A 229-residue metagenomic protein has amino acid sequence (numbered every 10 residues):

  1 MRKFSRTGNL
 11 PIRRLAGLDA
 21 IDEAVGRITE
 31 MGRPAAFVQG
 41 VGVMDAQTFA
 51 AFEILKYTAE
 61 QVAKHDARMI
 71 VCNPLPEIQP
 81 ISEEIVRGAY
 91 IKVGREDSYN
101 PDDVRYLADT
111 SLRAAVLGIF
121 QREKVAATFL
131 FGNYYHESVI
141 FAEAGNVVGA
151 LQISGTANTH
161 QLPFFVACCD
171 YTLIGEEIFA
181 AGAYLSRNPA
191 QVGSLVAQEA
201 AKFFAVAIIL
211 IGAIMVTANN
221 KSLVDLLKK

Functional and structural regions predicted by a protein language model:
M1-L15, M215-K221: Hydrophobic alpha-helical transmembrane segments of small proteolipidic membrane proteins, enriched in energy-coupled
M1-N9, E96-Y99, Q161-P163: Gly-rich Lys/Arg/Thr-decorated short loops/hinges at beta-loop-alpha junctions or inter-strand turns that position
R13-E30, P34: Membrane-cytosol interface motif
A24-V25, F49-D66: Histidine-anchored nucleotide/phosphate-binding helix
Q61-A63, A67-R113: Long, charge-dense
A115-E123: Short, well-structured alpha-helical segments in soluble
A127-E176: Extracytoplasmic/lumenal ectodomains and periplasmic regions of secretory and membrane proteins
V166-K229: C-terminal functional extensions of proteins
